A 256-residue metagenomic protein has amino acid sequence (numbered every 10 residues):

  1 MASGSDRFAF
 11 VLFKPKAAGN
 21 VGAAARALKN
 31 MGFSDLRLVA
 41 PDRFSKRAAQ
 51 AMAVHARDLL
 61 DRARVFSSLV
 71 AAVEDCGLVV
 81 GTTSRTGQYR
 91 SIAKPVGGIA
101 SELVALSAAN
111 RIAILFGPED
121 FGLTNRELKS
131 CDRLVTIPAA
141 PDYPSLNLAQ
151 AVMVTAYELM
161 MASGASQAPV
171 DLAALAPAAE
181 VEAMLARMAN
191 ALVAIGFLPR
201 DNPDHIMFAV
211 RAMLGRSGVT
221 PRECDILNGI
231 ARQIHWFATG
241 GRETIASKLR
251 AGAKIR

Functional and structural regions predicted by a protein language model:
M1-R256: Post-transcriptional modification and biogenesis factors for structured RNAs of the translation apparatus
